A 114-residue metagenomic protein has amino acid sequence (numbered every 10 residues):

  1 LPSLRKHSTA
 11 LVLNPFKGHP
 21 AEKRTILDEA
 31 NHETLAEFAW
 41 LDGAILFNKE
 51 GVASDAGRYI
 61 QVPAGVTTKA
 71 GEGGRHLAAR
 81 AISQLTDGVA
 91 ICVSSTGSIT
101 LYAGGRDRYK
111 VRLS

Functional and structural regions predicted by a protein language model:
L1-S114: Divalent-cation
